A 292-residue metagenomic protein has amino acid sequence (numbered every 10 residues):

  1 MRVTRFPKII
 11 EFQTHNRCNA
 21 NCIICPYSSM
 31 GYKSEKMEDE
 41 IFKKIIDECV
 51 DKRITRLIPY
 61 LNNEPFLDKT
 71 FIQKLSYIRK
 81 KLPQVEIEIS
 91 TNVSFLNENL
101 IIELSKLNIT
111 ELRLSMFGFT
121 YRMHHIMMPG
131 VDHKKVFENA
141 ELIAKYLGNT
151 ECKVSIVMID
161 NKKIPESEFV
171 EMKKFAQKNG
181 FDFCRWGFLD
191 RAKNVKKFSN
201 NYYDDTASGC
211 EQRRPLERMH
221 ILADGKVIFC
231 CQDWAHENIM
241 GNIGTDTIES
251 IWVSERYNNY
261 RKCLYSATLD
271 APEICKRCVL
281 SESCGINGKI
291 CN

Functional and structural regions predicted by a protein language model:
M1, I9, Q13, S155 (+2 more regions): Amphipathic alpha-helical recognition patches that constitute DNA-binding helices
M1-E11, R53, S199-A207, R213-L216 (+3 more regions): N-terminal [4Fe-4S]-dependent radical SAM core
M1-L112, R122, I126-K134, E138 (+1 more regions): Conserved alpha-helical substructure of the radical SAM core
I9, Q13, K52-Y60, K81-E88 (+4 more regions): Conserved C-terminal portion of the radical SAM core fold that forms the substrate/S-adenosylmethionine-binding
C18, C22-C25, C210, C230-C231 (+1 more regions): Short cysteine clusters
L67-D68, N97, K162-P165, H236: Alpha-helix N-cap/loop-to-helix initiation residues
S94-L96, I159, F188-L189, I243: Hydrophobic pocket-lining residues within nucleotide cofactor-binding pockets
E138-E141, K145-K153, K174-Y202, K226-V227 (+1 more regions): C-terminal accessory region of radical SAM enzymes
